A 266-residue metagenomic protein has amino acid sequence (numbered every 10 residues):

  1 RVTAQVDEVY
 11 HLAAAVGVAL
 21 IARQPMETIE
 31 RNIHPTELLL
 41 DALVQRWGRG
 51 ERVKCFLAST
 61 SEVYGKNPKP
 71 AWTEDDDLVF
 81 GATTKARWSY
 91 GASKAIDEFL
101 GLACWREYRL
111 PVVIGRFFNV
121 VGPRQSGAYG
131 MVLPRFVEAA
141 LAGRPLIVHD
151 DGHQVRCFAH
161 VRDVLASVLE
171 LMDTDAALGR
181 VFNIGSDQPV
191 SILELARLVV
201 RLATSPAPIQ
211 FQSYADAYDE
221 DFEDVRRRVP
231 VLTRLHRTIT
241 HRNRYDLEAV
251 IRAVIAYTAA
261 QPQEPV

Functional and structural regions predicted by a protein language model:
R1-F118, Y245, V254-A260: N-terminal Rossmann-like NAD(P)+-binding domain of SDR-like oxidoreductases, especially those catalyzing
L20-I21, K66-P68, R124, F158 (+1 more regions): Short glycine-/acidic-enriched loop or helix-start segments at secondary-structure transitions that form or flank
R23-Q24, R124-Y129, D221-D224: Short, solvent-exposed loop/turn segments at secondary-structure boundaries
L39, C104, F136-A139, S167-L171: A short, amphipathic alpha-helix embedded in the catalytic core of nucleotide-handling enzymes
I96, L100-C104, F136, L195 (+1 more regions): Hydrophobic alpha-helix immediately C-terminal to the catalytic Tyr-X-X-X-Lys motif of short-chain
N119, A140-V266: C-terminal substrate-binding subdomain of Rossmann-fold SDR/epimerase-dehydratase oxidoreductases
